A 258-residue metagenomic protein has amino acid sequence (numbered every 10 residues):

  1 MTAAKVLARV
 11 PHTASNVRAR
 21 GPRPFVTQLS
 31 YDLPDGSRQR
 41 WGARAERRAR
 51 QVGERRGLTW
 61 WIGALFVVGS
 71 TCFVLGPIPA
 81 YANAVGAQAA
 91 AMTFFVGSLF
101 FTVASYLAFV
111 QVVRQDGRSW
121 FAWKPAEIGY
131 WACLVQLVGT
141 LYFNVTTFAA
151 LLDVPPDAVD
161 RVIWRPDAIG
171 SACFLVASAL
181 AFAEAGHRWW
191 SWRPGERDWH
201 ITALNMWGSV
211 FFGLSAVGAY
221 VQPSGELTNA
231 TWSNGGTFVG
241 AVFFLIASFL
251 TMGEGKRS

Functional and structural regions predicted by a protein language model:
M1-W61: Soluble extramembrane domains flanking the early transmembrane region of eukaryotic membrane proteins
N16, F25, L29-D35, R40-W41 (+7 more regions): Flexible "stalk/tail and boundary" regions
R44-L58, G76-V85, L107-I128, F148-V159 (+3 more regions): Juxtamembrane membrane-water interface segments of multi-pass membrane proteins, especially cytoplasmic-side
G57-W60, L65-V67, G86, F95: Short, surface-exposed loop/turn motifs at beta-strand boundaries within globular domains
W60-V67, W131-L137, I201-G208: Select subsegments of transmembrane alpha-helices in polytopic membrane proteins, especially boundary-proximal
L65, C72, P79, T93 (+14 more regions): Hydrophobic residues within membrane-embedded alpha-helical segments of Major Facilitator Superfamily
V85-L99, P125-C133, P156-C173, H200-I201 (+1 more regions): Transmembrane alpha-helix entry/boundary detector in multi-pass membrane proteins
H200, T228-G240: Membrane-interface transmembrane-helix boundary segments in multi-pass integral membrane proteins
